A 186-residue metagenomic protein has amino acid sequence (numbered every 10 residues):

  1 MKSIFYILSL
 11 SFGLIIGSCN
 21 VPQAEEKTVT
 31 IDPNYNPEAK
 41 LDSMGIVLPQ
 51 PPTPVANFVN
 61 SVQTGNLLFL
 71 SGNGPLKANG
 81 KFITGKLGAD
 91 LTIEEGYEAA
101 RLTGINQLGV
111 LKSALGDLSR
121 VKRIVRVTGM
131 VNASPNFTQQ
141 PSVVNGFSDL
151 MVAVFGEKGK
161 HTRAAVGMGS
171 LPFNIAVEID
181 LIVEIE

Functional and structural regions predicted by a protein language model:
M1-T28: Bacterial Sec-dependent N-terminal signal peptides
N20-E186: Short, polar/acidic, helix-capping and beta-turn segments at strand->helix junctions that line the mouths
